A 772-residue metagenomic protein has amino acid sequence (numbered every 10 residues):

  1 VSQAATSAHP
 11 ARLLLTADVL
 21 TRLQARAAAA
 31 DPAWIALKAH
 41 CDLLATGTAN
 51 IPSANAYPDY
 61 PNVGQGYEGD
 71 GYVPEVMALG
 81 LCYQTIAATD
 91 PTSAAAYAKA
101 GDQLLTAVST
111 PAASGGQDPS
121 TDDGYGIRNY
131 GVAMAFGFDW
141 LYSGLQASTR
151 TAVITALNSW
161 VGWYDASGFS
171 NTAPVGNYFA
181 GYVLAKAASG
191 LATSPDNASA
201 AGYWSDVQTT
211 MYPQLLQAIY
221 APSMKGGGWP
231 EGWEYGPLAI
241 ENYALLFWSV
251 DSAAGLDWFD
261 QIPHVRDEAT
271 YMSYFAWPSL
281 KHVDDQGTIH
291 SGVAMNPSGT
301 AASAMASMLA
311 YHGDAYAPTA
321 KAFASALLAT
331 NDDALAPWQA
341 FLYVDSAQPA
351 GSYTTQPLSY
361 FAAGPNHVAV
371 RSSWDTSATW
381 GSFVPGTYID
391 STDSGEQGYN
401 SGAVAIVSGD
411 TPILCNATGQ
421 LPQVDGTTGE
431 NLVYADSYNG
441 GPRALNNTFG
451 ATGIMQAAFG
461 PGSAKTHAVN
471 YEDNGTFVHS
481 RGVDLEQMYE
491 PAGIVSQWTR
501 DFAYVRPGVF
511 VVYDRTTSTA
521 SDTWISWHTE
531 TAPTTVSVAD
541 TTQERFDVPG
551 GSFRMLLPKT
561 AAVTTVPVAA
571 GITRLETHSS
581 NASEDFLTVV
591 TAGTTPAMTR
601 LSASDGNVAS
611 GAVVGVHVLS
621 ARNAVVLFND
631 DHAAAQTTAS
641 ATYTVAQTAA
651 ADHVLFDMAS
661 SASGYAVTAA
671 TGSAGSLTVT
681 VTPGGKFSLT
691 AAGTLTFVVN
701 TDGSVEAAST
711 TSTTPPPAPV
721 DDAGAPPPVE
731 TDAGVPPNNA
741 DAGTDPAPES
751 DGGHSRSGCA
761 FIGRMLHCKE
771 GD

Functional and structural regions predicted by a protein language model:
V1-A4, T710-D772: Ser/Thr-rich, Pro/Gly/Ala-heavy low-complexity intrinsically disordered linkers and tails of secreted extracellular
V1-D31, S704, S709-S712: Mature N-terminal, pre-catalytic/accessory segment of carbohydrate-active enzymes
R12-L14, L20, Q24-T270, K281: Aromatic-lined, polymer-binding surfaces characteristic of secreted/periplasmic polysaccharide-degrading enzymes
T16, M134, Y243, D410 (+4 more regions): Residue-level detector of buried hydrophobic side-chain packing in well-ordered secondary-structure elements
T121, I127, Y142-L145, V153-F179 (+7 more regions): Flexible, surface-exposed loop/gating regions in the mature catalytic domains of secreted/periplasmic hydrolases
T193, Y235-I413, E576-F586, L601-G664 (+3 more regions): Carbohydrate-active enzyme catalytic cores, enriched for enzymes that act on polyanionic acidic polysaccharides
T330-G551, A582-F586, T591-T594: Catalytic and substrate-binding regions of extracellular carbohydrate-active enzymes, especially polysaccharide lyases
V483-M488, I494-S709: Terminal accessory/anchoring regions of large secretory-pathway or extracellular enzymes
